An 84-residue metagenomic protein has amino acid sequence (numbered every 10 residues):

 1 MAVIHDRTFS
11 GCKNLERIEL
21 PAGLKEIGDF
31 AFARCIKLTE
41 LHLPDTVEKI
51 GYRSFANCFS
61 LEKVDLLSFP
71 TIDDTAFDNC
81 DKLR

Functional and structural regions predicted by a protein language model:
M1-V3, K13-E26, I36-K49, F59-T71 (+1 more regions): Structural signature of tandem-repeat unit edges
H5-T8, G28-A31, G51-A56, D74-A76: Consensus positions within tandem repeat domains that build extended binding/scaffold surfaces
